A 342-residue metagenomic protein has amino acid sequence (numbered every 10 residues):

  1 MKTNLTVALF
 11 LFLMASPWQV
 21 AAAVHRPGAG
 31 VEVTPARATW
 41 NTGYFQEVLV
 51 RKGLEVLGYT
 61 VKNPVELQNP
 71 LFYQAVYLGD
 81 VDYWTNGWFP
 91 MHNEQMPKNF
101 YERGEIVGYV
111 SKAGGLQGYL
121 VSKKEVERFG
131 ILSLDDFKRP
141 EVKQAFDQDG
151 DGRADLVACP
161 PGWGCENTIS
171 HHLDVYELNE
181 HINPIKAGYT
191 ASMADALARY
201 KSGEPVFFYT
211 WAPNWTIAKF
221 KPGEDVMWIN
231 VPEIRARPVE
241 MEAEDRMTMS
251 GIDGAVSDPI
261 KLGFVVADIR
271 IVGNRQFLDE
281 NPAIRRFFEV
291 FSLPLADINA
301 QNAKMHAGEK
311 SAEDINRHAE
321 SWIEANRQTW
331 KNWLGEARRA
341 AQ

Functional and structural regions predicted by a protein language model:
V7-P17: Bacterial N-terminal signal peptides
P27-T42, Y59-P64, R153-V157, F288: Short, well-ordered beta-strand elements
A29-V33, E166-N183, Y189-P205, N214-K219 (+1 more regions): An extracytoplasmic/periplasmic, membrane-proximal ligand-sensing/linker region
W40-N41, Y59-Q74, P184-D195, N214-W215: Short helix-initiation/N-cap motifs at beta->coil->alpha
E47, L67-R103, D195, W215-K221: Pocket-flanking alpha-helical
V50-G58, D136, Q144-I182: Ligand-binding cleft/hinge of the Venus flytrap
G104-A158: A conserved helix-loop-strand patch within extracytoplasmic ligand-binding domains of the periplasmic binding
D174-E177, I185-D297: Flexible, solvent-exposed loop/hinge segments that line or gate ligand/substrate-binding clefts
